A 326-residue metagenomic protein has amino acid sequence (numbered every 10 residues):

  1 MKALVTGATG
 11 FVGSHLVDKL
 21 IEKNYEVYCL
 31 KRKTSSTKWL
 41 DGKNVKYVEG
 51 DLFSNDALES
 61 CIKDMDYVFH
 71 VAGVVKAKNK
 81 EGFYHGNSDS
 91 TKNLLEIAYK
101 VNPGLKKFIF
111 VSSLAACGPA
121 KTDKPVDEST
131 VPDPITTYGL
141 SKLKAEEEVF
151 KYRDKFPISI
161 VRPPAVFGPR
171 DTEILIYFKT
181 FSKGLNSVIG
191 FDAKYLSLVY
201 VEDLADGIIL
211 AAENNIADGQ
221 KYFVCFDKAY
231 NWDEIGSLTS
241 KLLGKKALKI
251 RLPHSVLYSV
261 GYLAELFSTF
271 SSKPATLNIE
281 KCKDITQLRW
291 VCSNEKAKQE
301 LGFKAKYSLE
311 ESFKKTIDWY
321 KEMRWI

Functional and structural regions predicted by a protein language model:
A3-K23: N-terminal Rossmann NAD(P)H-binding glycine-rich loop of SDR-like oxidoreductase domains
S36-D41, V45-D89, C117: NAD(P)H-binding glycine-rich loop region in Rossmannoid oxidoreductase-like domains and their noncatalytic homologs
G82-N93, L140-S141, V199: Glycine-rich NAD(P)-binding loop of the Rossmann-fold in SDR/ketoreductase-type enzymes
K92-T137, S159: Conserved Rossmann-fold NAD(P)-dependent oxidoreductase catalytic core, especially the SDR/UDP-sugar
N93, K144-A145, D171-I176, I189-A212 (+1 more regions): Substrate-positioning beta->alpha
I135-S159: Active-site Tyr-X1-5-Lys
S159-I176: Flexible, glycine-rich beta-alpha linker
N214-T276, N294, E310, K314-I317 (+1 more regions): Mid/C-terminal beta-alpha module of Rossmann-like enzyme folds, strongest in SDR-family dehydrogenases/epimerases
